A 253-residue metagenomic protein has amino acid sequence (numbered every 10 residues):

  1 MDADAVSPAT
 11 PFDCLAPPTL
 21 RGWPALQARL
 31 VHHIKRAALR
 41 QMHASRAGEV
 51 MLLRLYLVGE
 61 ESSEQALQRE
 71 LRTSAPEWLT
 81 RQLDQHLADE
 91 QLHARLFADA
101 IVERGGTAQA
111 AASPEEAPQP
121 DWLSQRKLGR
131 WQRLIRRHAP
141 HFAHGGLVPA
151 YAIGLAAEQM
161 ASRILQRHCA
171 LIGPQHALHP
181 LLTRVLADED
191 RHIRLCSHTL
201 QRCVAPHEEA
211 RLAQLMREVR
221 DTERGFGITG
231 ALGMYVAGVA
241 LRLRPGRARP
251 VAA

Functional and structural regions predicted by a protein language model:
D2-A253: Non-heme di-metal
